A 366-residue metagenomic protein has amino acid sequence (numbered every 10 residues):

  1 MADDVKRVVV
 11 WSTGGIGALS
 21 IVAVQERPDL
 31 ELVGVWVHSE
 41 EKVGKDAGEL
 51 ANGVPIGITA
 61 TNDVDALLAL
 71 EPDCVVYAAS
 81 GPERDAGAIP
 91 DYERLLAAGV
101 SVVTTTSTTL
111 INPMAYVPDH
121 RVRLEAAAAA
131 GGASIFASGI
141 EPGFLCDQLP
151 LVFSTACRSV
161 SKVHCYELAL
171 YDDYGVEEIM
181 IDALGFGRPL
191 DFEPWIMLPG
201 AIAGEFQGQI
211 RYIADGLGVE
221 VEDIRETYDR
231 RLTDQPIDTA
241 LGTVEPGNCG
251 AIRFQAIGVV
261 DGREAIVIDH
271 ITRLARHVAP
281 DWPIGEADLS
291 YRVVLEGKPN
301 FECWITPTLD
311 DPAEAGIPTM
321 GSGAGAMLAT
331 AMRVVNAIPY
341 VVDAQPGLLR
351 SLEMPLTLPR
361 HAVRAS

Functional and structural regions predicted by a protein language model:
M1-A98, G218: N-terminal glycine-/serine-/threonine-rich beta1-alpha1-beta2 phosphate-ribose binding loop of Rossmann-like
W11, G15, L19, N62 (+10 more regions): Conserved active-site and cofactor/substrate-binding residues in soluble primary-metabolism enzymes
W11, S154-P283, A287, Y291: Active-site-lining helix/loop region of Rossmann-like oxidoreductase modules
G14-I16, E83, T109-N112, Y116-V117 (+2 more regions): Gly/Ser/Thr-rich loops at beta-strand to alpha-helix junctions that form or flank small-molecule/cofactor-binding
H38-E40, G81, V100, T106-L110 (+2 more regions): Short, ordered loop/turn segments at secondary-structure junctions
I89-P90, A98, T106-A133: Rossmann-fold NAD(P)-binding glycine/threonine-rich loop
F144-T155: Alpha-helical support elements that line or immediately flank enzyme active sites and cofactor-binding pockets
D238-S366: C-terminal active-site/capping subdomain that shapes the small-molecule cofactor and substrate pocket of enzyme
